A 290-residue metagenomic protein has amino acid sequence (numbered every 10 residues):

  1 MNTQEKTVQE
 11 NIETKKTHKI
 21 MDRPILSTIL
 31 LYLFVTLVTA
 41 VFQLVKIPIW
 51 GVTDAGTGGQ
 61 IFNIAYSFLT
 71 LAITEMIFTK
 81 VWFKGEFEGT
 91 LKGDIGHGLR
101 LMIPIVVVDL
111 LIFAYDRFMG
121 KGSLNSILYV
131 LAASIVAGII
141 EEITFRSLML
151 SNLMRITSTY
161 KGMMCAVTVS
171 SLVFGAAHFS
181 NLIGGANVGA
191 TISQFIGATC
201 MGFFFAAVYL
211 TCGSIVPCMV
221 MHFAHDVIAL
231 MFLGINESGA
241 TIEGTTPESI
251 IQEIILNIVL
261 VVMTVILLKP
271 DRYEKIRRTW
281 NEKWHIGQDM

Functional and structural regions predicted by a protein language model:
M1-M21: Short, Lys/Arg-rich, polar N-terminal cytosolic tail immediately upstream of the first transmembrane signal-anchor
L26-K80, H97-L110, L128-Y129, A133 (+1 more regions): Alpha-helical transmembrane segments in multi-pass membrane proteins
V35-Q43, V106-Y115, S171-S180, F223-I235: Aromatic-anchored segments of alpha-helical transmembrane domains
L37-A40, A190-E248: Functionally important transmembrane alpha-helices
G58-S67, F223-M290: C-terminal membrane module of polytopic membrane proteins
G85-D94, L153-G162, A186, Y209-L210: Membrane-interface helix-boundary motifs at transmembrane edges
F113-L124, N181-G189: Membrane-interface helix caps and helix-loop-helix hairpins in membrane proteins
I143-V169, L210-S214: Membrane-interface helix/loop boundary segments of multi-pass membrane proteins
